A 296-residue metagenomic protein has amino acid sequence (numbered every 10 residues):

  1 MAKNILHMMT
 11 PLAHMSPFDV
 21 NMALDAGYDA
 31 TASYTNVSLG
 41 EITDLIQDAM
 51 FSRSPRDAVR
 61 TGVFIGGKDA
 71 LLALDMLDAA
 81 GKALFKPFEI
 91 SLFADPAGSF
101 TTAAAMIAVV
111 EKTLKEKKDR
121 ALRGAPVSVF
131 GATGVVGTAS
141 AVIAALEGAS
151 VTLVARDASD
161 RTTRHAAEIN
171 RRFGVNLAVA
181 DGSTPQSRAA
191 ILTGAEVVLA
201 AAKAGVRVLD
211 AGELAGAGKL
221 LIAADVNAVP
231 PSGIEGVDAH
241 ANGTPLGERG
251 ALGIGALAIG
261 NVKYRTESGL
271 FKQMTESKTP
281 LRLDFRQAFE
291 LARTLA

Functional and structural regions predicted by a protein language model:
M1-P87, R286-A296: N-terminal ligand-binding/catalytic initiation module
A2, V229-A296: Adenosine-phosphate binding glycine-rich loop
V37-E41, L71-D75, T101, A105 (+5 more regions): Conserved active-site and cofactor/substrate-binding residues in soluble primary-metabolism enzymes
F85-F93, R123, G247-G250: Glycine/charged-rich beta-loop-alpha catalytic/anionic-binding loops adjacent to active sites
A94-K112: A glycine-rich, Thr/Ser-enriched phosphate-binding loop motif common to dinucleotide/cofactor-binding enzymes
A103, G134-S140, T162, V206-L209 (+1 more regions): Short glycine/serine/threonine-rich phosphate/pyrophosphate-binding segments that cradle anionic phosphate groups
T113-V197: Glycine-rich phosphate/diphosphate-binding loop of Rossmann-like nucleotide-binding domains
V175-G253: Rossmann-like adenosine-cofactor binding region
